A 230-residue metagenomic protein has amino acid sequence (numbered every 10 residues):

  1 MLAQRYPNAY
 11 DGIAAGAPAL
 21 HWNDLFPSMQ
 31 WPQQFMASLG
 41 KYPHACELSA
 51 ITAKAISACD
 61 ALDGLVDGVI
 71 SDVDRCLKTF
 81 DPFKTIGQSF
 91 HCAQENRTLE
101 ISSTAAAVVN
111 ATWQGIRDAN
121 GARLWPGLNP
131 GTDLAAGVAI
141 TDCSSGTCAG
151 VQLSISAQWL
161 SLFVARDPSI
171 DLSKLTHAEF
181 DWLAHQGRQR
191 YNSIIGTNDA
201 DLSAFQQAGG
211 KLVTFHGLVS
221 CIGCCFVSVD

Functional and structural regions predicted by a protein language model:
M1-D230: C-terminal His-loop and adjacent cap/lid subdomain of alpha/beta-hydrolase
